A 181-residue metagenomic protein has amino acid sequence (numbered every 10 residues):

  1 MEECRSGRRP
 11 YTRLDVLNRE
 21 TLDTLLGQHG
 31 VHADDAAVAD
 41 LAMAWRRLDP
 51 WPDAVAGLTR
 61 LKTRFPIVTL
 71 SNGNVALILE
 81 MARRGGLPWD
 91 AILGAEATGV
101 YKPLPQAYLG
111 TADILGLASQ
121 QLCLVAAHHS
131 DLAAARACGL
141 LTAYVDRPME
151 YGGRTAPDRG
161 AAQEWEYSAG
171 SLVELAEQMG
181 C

Functional and structural regions predicted by a protein language model:
M1-A39: A metal-dependent, Asp-based hydrolase signature
M1-T12, R46-V55, A137, L141: Short amphipathic alpha-helical segments at helix boundaries and their inter-helical linkers
L14-N18, A33, R46-D53, P103 (+1 more regions): Soluble or luminal CAZymes and related metallo-dependent hydrolases
L17, T21, D53, G57 (+2 more regions): Charged catalytic carboxylate motif
T24, Q28, R60, R64 (+1 more regions): Solvent-exposed, charged/polar functional surfaces in cytosolic regulatory/catalytic domains
A36-R84, I92-A95: Substrate-recognition element of Asp-dependent hydrolases with the DxDx(T/V) motif
T59, G73-C181: Asp-based, Mg2+/Mn2+-dependent phosphohydrolase catalytic module
